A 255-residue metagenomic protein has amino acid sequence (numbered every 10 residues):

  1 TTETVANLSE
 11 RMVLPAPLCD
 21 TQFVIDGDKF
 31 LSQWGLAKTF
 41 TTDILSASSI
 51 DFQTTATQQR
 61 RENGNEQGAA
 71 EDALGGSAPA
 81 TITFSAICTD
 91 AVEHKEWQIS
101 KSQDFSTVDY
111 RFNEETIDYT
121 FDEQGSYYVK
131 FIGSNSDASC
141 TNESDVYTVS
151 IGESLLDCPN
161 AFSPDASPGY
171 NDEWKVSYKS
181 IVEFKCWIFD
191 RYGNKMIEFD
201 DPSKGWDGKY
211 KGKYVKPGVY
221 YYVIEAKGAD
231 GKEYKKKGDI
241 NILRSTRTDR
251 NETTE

Functional and structural regions predicted by a protein language model:
T1-T2, W206: Accessible peptide chain termini
T2-A161, K179, D249: Short, compositionally biased serine/threonine- and acidic-rich segments at solvent-exposed termini, linkers, or domain
T81-F84, Y147-E255: Short loop/turn motifs at secondary-structure boundaries
